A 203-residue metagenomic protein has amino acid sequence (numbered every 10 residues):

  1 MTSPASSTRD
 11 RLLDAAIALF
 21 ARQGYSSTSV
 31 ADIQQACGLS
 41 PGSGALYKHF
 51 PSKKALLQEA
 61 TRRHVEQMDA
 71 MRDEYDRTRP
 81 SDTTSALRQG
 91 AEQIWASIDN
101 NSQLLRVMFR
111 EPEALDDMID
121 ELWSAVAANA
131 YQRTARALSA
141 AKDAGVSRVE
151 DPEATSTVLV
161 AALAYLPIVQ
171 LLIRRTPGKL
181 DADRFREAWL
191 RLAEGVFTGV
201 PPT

Functional and structural regions predicted by a protein language model:
M1-S7, E74-D76, P201-T203: N-terminal intrinsically disordered/low-complexity leader segments
L12, A16-F20, I94: Short hydrophobic clusters on alpha-helical segments that form packing/core surfaces in small helical domains
L19-A55, E59: Helix-turn-helix
F50, F109-L115: Short helix-capping/turn signature of helix-turn-helix
Q58-G90, T134: Amphipathic alpha-helical linker/stalk segments
R62, E66, S85-R110, V160-A164: Helical hydrophobic small-molecule/effector-binding pocket
E92, A96, R136-S139, A162 (+1 more regions): C-terminal peripheral helix-coil segments that are non-catalytic and often amphipathic
A96-N100, V107, D117-A144, E153-T157 (+1 more regions): Amphipathic alpha-helical packing segments from all-alpha helical-bundle domains
